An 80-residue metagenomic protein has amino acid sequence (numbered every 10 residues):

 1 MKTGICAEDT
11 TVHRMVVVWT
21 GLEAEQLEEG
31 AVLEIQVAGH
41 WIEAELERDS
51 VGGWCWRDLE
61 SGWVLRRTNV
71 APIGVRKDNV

Functional and structural regions predicted by a protein language model:
M1-E25: Mixed-charge, Lys/Arg-rich low-complexity intrinsically disordered regions
M1-K2, E29, R76: Mixed-charge, low-complexity intrinsically disordered regions
G4-T10, E34, A44-L46: Assembly/interface hotspot detector across virion components, adhesins/toxins, and nucleic-acid enzymes
R14-T20, L33, G53-R57: Short polybasic amphipathic segments
T20-L27, I42-R48: Short linear motifs in intrinsically disordered
E23-V37: Short coil-to-beta transition motif at edge beta-strands of beta-rich domains
H40-V80: Short, compact, well-ordered microdomains
